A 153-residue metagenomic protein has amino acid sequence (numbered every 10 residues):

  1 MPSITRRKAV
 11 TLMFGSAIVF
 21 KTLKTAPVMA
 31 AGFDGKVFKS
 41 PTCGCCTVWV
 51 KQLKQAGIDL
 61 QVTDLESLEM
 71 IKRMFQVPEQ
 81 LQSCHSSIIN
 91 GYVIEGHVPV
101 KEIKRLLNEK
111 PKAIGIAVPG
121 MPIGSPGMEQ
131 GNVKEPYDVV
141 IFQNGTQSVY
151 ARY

Functional and structural regions predicted by a protein language model:
M1-A17: N-terminal secretory signal peptides and thylakoid transit peptides that target proteins across membranes
L23-T42: C-terminal segment of N-terminal export signals and the immediately downstream linker at the start of the mature
F38-S40, L65-E66, H97, P119: Active-site-proximal beta-strand/loop segments in catalytic clefts of secreted hydrolases
C43-T47: The canonical Cys-X-X-Cys-His
W49-Q52: Typically the conserved alpha-helix immediately C-terminal to a functionally engaged Cys/Sec in thioredoxin-like
A56: Conserved dinucleotide-binding and phosphotransfer motif residues
L60-I71, Q80-L81, I89: Thiol-based oxidoreductase modules, predominantly thioredoxin-like and allied folds used for disulfide exchange
M74, Q80-Y153: Thiol/selenol-based redox catalytic cores and closely related redox-interacting motifs
